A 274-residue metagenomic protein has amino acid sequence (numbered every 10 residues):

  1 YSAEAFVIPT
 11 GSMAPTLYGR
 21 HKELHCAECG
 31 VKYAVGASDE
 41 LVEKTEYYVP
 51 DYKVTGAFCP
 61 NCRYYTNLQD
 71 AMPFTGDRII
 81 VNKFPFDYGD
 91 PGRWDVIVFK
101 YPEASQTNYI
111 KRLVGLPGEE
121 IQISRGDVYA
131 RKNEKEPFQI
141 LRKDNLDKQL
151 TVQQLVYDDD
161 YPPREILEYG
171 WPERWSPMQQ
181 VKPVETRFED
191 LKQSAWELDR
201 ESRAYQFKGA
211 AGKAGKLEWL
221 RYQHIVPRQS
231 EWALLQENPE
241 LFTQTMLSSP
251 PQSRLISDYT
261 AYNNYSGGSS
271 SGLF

Functional and structural regions predicted by a protein language model:
Y1-F274: Extended hydrophobic leader/signal-anchor segments used for secretion and membrane insertion
